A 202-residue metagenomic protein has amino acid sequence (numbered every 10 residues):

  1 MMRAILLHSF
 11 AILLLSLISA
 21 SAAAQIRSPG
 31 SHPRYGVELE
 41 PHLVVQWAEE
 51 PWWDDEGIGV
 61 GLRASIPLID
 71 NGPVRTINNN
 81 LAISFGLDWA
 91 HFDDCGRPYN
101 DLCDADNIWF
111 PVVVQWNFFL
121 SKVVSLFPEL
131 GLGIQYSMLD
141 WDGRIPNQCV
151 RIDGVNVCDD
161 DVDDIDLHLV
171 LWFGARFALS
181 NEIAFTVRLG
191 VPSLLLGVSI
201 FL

Functional and structural regions predicted by a protein language model:
M1-H32: Cleavable N-terminal export/targeting peptides
A22-D70, G190-P192, S199-L202: Short glycine/proline- and aromatic-enriched beta-strand/turn motifs that initiate or cap beta-hairpins
Q25-G36, I69-L81, F119-L126, L179-I183: Short loop/turn motifs that connect adjacent beta-strands in outer-membrane beta-barrel proteins
R27-R34, G86, D153-L202: Predominantly the C-terminal beta-signal and adjacent terminal strand-loop region of outer-membrane beta-barrel
Y35-V37, D54-V60, D104-F110, V124 (+2 more regions): Residues that define the transmembrane beta-barrel architecture of outer-membrane proteins
P41-V45, V60-I66, L87, F110-W116 (+3 more regions): Residues on the lipid-exposed face of transmembrane beta-strands in outer-membrane beta-barrel proteins
V44-E50, I69-N71, D88-G96, S121 (+3 more regions): Sequence/structural signature of outer-membrane beta-barrel proteins
P51, D88-D106, Y136-D166: Flexible, solvent-exposed loop segments that connect beta-strands
